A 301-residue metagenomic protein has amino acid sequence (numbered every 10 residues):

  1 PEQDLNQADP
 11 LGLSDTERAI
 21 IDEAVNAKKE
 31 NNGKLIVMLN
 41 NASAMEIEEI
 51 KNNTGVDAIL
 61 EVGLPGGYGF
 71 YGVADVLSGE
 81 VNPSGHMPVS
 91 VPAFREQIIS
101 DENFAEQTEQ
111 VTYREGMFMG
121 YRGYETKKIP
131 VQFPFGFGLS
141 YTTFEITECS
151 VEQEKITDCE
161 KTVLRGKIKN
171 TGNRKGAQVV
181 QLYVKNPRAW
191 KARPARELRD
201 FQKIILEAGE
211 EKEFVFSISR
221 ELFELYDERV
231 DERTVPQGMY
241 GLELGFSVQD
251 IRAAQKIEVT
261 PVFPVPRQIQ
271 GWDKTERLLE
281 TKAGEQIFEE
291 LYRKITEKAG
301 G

Functional and structural regions predicted by a protein language model:
P1-G301: C-terminal non-catalytic regions of proteins with extracellular/luminal or membrane-system context
